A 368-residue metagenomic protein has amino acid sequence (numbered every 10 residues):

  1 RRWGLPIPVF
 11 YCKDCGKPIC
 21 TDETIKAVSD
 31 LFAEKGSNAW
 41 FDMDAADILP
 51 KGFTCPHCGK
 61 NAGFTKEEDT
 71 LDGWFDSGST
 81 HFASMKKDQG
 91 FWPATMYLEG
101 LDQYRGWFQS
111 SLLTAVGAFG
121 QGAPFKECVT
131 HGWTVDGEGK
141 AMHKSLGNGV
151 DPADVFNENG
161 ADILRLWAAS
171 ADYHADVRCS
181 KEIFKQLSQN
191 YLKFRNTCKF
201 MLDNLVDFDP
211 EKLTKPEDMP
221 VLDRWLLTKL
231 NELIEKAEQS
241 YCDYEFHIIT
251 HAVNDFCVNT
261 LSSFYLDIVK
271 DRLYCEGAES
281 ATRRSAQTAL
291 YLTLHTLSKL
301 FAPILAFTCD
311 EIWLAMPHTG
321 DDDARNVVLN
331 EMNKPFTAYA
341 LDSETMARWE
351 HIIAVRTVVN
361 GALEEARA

Functional and structural regions predicted by a protein language model:
R1-F208, L226-V269, L273, T288-F301: Structured secondary-structure scaffolds
F10-K13, F64, F208-E235, D267-A368: Acidic, turn-prone loop/beta-hairpin segments
